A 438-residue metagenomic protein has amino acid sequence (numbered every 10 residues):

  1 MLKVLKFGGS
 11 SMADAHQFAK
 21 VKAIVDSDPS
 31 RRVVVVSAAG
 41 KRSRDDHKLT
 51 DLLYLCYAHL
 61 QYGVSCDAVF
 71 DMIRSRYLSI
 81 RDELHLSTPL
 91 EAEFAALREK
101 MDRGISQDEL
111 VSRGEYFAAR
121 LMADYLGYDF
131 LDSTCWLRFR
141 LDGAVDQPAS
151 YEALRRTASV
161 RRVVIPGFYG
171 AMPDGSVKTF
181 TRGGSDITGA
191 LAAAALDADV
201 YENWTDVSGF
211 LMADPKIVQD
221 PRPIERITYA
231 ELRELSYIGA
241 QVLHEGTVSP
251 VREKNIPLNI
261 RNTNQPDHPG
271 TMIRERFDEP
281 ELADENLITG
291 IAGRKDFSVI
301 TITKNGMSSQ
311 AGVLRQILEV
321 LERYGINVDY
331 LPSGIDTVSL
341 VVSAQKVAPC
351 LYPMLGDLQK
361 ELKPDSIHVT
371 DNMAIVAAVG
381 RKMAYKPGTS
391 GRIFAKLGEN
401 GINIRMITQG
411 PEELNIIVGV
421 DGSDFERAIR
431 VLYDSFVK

Functional and structural regions predicted by a protein language model:
M1-L243, V248, S343, G419-D421: Nucleotide/pyrophosphate-binding catalytic subdomain
V36-L55, L211, I260-L282, I335 (+1 more regions): Terminal amphipathic helices with adjacent charged low-complexity linkers/tails
F130-D132, I260, Y330, M406: A structural preference for short, hydrophobic beta-strand core positions in alpha/beta folds
W136-R138, S208-G209, P266, D336 (+1 more regions): Positions that flank functional sites
H244, N255-N262: Acidic/polar loop patches that form or flank catalytic/metal-binding clefts of enzymes that bind anionic ligands
P269-K438: A conserved regulatory-domain signal marking ACT and ACT-like small-molecule sensing domains and adjacent regulatory
